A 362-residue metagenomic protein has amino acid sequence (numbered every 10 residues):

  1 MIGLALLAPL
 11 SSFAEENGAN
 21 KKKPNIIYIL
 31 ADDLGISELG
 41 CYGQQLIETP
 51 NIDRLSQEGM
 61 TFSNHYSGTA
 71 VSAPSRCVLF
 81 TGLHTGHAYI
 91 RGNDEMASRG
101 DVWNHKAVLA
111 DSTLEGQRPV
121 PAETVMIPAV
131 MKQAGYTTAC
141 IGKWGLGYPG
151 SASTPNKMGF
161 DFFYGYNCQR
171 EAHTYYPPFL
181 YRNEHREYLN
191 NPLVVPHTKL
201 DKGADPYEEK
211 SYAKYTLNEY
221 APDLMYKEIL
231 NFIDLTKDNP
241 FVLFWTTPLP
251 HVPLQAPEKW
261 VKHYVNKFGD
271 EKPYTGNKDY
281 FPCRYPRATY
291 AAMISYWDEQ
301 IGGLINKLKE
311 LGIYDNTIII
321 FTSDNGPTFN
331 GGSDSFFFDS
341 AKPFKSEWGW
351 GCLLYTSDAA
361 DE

Functional and structural regions predicted by a protein language model:
M1-K21: Bacterial Sec-dependent N-terminal signal peptides
A14-E15, I36-M126, V130-A139, A172 (+2 more regions): Active-site segment of extracytoplasmic enzymes that catalyze sulfate/phosphate-ester chemistry
N20-P24, D33-I47, R54, S63 (+5 more regions): Active-site-proximal cap/lid insertion segments
I27-L30, T61-N64, A73, V78-T81 (+5 more regions): Structural recognition of the beta-strand scaffold that forms the well-ordered cores of secreted hydrolase catalytic
M158-G159: Short, structured coil segments at secondary-structure junctions
D358-E362: A short, hydrophobic C-terminal helix/tail in secreted or cell-surface proteins
